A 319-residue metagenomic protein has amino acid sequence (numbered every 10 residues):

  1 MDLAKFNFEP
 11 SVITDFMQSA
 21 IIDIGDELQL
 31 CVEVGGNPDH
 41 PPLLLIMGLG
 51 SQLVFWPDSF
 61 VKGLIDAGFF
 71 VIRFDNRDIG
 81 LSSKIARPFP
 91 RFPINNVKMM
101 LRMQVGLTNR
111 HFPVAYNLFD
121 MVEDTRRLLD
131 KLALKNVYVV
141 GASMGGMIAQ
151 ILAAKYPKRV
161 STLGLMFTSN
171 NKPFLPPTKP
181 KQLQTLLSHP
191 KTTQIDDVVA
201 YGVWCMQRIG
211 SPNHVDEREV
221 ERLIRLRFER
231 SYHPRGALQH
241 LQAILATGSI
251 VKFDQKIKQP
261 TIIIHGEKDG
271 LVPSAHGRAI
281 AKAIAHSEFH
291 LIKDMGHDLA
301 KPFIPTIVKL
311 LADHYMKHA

Functional and structural regions predicted by a protein language model:
L3-Q29: N-terminal cap/lid segment of alpha/beta-hydrolase-fold proteins
D26-T108: Conserved HGGG/HGGXW glycine-rich cap/lid loop of the alpha/beta-hydrolase fold
G106-L107, F119-V137: Conserved acidic catalytic loop of the alpha/beta-hydrolase fold
K135-F174: Conserved hydrolase catalytic core segment
T178-K252, Q259: Alpha/beta-hydrolase
I257, I263-H265, D269: Short beta-strand/loop motif that positions the catalytic acidic residue of the alpha/beta-hydrolase fold
G270-H276: Conserved alpha/beta-hydrolase "acid-adjacent" motif
S287-A319: Catalytic active-site module of serine/aspartate enzymes centered on a nucleophile-bearing elbow/loop
